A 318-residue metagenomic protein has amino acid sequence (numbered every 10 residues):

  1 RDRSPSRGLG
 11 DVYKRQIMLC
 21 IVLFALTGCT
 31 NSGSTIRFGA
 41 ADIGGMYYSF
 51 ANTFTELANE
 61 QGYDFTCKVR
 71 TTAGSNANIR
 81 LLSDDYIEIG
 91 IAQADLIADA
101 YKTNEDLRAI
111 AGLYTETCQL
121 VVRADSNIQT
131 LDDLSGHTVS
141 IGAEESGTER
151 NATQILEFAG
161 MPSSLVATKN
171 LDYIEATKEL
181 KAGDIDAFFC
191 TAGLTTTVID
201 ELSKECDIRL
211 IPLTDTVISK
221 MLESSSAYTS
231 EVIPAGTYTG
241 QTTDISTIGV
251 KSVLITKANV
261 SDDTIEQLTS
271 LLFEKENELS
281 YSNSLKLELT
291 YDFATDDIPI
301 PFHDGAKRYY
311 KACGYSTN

Functional and structural regions predicted by a protein language model:
R1-Q16: Single conserved hydrophobic/aromatic residue that forms the stacking wall/gate of nucleotide- or nucleobase-binding
A25-G28: C-terminal motif of bacterial Sec signal peptides marking the signal peptidase cleavage site
G33-Q61, F65, E116-A182, D296 (+1 more regions): Bilobed "Venus flytrap"/periplasmic-binding protein-like clamshell domains and structurally analogous long
I43, T72, I87, A94-L96 (+6 more regions): Solvent-exposed coil/turn segments that connect beta secondary-structure elements in extracytoplasmic/periplasmic
G45-S83, I89, Q241-T242: Extracytoplasmic small-molecule ligand-binding "clamshell" domains of the periplasmic binding protein/Venus flytrap
L82, I87-I89, D106-Y114: Short beta-strand-centered segments that line the small-molecule binding cleft or hinge of alpha/beta clamshell
Q93-I97, N104, S126, S163-L254 (+1 more regions): Pocket-lining segment of extracytoplasmic ligand-binding domains
L171, E175, K181-A182, A192-L210 (+2 more regions): An extracytoplasmic/periplasmic, membrane-proximal ligand-sensing/linker region
